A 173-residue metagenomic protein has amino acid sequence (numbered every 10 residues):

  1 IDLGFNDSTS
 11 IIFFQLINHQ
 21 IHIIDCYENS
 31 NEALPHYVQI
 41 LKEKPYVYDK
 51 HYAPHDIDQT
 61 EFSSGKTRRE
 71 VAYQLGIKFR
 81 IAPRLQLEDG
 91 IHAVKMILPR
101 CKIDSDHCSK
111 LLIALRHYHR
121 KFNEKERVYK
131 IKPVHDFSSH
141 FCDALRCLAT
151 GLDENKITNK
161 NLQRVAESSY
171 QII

Functional and structural regions predicted by a protein language model:
I1-F5, A53-P54: Two-metal-ion RNase H-like nuclease active-site motif
D2-G4, Y27, L145: Anionic group-transfer/hydrolysis microenvironments
D7-S10, T158: Short N-terminal binding/cap micro-motifs at the start of the first secondary-structure element
T9, D49, C142: Residue-level detector of short, conserved catalytic/binding motifs and their immediate flanks
T9-F14, R146: Short beta-strand scaffold segments in enzyme catalytic cores
I12-V134, N155-K156, E167, Q171-I173: Mg2+-dependent endonuclease catalytic cores in nucleic-acid-processing enzymes, primarily RNase H-like
H135-I157: Acidic, Mg2+-coordinating catalytic module of metal-dependent nucleases/exonucleases that use a two-metal-ion mechanism
